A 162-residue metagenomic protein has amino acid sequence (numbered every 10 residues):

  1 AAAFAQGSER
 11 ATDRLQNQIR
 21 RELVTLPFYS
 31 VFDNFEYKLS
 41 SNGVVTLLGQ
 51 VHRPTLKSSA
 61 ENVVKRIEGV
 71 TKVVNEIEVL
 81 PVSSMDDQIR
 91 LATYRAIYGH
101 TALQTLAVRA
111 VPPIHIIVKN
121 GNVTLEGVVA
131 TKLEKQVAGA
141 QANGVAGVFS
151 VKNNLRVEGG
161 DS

Functional and structural regions predicted by a protein language model:
A1-S162: N-terminal targeting leaders
